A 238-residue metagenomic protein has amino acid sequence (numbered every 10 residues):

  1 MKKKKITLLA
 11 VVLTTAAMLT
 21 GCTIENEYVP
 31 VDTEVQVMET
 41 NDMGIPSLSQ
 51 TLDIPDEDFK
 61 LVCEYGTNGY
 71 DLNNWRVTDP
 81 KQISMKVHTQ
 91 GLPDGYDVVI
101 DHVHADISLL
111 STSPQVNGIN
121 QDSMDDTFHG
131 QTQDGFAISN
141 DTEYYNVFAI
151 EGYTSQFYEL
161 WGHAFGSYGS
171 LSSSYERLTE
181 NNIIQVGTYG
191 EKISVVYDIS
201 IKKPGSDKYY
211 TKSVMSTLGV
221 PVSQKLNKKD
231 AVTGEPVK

Functional and structural regions predicted by a protein language model:
M18-G21: C-terminal motif of bacterial Sec signal peptides marking the signal peptidase cleavage site
T23-N26: Bacterial signal peptide processing site
Y28-D58: A eukaryote-biased signal for short, well-structured alpha-helical docking elements
G69-Q82, P93-V98, N182-T188: Short, solvent-exposed beta-strand/turn "edge" segments of beta-rich domains on protein surfaces
V98-G130: Extended low-complexity, serine/threonine- and proline-enriched intrinsically disordered segments
S123-E176: Extended, solvent-exposed segments with strong compositional bias
F157-L218: Internal, hydrophobic beta-strand segments that form the core of beta-sheet-rich folds
P204-K238: Short beta-strand elements
